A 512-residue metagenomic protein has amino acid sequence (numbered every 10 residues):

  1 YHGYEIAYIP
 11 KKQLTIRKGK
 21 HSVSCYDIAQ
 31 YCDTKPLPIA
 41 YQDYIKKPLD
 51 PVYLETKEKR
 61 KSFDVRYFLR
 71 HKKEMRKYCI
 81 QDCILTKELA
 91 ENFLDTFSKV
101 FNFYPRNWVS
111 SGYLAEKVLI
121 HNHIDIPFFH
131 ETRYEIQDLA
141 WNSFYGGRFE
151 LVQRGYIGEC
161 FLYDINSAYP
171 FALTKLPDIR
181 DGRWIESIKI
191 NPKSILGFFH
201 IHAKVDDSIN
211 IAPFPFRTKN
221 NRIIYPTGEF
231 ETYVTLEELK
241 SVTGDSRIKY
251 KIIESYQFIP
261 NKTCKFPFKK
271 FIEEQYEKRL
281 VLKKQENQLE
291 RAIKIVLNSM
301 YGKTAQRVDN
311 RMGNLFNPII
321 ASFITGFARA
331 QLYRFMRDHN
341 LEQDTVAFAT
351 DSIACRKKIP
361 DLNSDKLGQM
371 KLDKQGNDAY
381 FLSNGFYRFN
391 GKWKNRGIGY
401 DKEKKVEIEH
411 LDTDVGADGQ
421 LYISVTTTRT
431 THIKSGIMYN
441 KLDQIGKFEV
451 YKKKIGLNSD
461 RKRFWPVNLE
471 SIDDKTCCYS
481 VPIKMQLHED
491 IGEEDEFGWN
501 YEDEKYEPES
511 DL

Functional and structural regions predicted by a protein language model:
Y1-L512: Conserved acidic
